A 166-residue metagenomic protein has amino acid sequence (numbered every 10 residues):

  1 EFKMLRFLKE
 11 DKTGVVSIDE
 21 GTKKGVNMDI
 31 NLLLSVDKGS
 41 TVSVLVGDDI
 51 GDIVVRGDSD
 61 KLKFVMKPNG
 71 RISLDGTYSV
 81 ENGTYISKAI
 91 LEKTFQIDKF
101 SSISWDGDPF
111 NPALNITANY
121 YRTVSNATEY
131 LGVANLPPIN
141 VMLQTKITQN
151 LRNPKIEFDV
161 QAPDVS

Functional and structural regions predicted by a protein language model:
E1-S166: Strand-loop-strand
